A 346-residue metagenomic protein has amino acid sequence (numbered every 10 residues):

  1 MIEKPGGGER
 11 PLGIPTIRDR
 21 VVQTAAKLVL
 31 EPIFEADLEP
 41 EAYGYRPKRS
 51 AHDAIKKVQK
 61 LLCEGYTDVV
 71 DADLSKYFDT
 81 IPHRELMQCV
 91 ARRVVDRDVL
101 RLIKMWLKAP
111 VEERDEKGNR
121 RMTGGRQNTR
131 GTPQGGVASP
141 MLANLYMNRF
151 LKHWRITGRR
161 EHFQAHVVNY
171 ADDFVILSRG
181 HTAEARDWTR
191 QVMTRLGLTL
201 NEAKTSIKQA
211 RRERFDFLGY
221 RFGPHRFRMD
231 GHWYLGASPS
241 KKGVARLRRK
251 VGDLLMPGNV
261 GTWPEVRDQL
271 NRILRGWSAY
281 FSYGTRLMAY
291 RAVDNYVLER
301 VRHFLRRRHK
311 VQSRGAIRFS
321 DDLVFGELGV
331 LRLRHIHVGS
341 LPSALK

Functional and structural regions predicted by a protein language model:
M1, P5, D37-A210, R214: Conserved polymerase palm-domain catalytic core
P11, R126-T132, G236, G252-V266 (+2 more regions): Short, solvent-exposed helix-loop connector elements
I17-K27, I55, Q59: Duplex nucleic acid-engaging cores and interfaces of nucleic-acid transaction enzymes
T24, L28-E41: Electropositive, glycine- and tryptophan-enriched low-complexity nucleic-acid-binding patches
M105-K108, E112-K117, L196-T262, I273: A conserved non-catalytic segment of reverse transcriptases and RNA-directed RNA polymerases corresponding to the late
V167-A171, T205-E213, L270-I273, Y290-L298 (+1 more regions): A glycine-rich phosphate-binding loop feature that marks nucleotide/adenosyl-phosphate handling sites
G284-R307: Short secondary-structure subsegments characteristic of cysteine-rich extracellular domains
R300, R308-K346: Extended C-terminal regions of large enzymes
